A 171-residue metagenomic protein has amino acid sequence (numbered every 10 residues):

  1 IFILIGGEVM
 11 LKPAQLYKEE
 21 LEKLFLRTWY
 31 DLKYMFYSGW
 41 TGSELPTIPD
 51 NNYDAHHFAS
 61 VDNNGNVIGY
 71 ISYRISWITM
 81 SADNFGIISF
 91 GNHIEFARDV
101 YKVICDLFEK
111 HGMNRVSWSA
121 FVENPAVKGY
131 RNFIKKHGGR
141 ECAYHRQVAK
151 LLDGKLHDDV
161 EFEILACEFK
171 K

Functional and structural regions predicted by a protein language model:
F2-T47, L165-K171: A short, well-structured alpha-helix characteristic of acyl/acetyltransferase catalytic modules
M35-D83, I88-H93: Acetyl-CoA-dependent GNAT
A55, H157-E161: Short hydrophobic/aromatic beta-strand or adjacent loop that forms the aromatic wall/cage of a ligand/substrate-binding
R74, E163-L165: Solvent-exposed residues in well-ordered beta-strands and their adjoining turns, especially edge/terminal strands
I94-E109: Conserved acetyl-CoA-binding loop-helix of GNAT-fold acetyltransferases
K110-V122: Conserved GNAT acetyl-CoA-binding A-motif
S119-A120, K135-H157: Conserved catalytic-core motifs of GNAT/GCN5-like acyltransferases
Y130-K136, F162: Conserved active-site tyrosine of GNAT-family acetyltransferases
